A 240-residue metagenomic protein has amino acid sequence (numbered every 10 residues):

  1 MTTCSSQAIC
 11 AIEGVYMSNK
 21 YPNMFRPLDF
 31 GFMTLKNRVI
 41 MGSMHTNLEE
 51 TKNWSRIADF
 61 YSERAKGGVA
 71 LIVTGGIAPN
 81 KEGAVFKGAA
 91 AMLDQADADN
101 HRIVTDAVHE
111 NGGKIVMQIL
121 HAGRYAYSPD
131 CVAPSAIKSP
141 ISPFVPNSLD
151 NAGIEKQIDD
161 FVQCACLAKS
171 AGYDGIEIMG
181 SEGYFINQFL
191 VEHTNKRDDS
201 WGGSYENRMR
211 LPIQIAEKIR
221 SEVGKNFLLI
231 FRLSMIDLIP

Functional and structural regions predicted by a protein language model:
T3-C4, C10-P240: Flavin-dependent oxidoreductase catalytic cores
